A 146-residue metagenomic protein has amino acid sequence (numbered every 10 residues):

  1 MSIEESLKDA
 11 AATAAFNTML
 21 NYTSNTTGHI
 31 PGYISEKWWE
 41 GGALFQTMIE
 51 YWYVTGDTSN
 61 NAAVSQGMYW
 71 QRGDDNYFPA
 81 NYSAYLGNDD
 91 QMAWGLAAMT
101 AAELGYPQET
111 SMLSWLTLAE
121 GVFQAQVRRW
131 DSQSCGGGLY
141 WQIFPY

Functional and structural regions predicted by a protein language model:
M1-N81, T110-G136: Low-complexity, Ser/Thr/Pro/Gly-enriched N-terminal "stalk/linker" regions
H29-S35, A80-N81, Y85, D89-A101 (+1 more regions): Carbohydrate-binding/catalytic loop surfaces
T47, V54, A97-T100, L104: Core register positions within helices of long alpha-helical scaffolds
L104-T110: Inter-helical turn/loop segments and adjacent helix faces that build the functional surface of alpha-helical bundle
